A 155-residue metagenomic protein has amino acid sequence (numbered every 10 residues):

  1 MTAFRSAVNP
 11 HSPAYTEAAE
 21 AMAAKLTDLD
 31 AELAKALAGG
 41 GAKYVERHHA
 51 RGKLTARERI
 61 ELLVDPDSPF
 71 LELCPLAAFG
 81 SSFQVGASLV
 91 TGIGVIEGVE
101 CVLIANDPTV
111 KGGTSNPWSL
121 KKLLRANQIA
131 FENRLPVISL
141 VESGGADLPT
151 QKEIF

Functional and structural regions predicted by a protein language model:
M1-F155: Terminal-region recognition feature
